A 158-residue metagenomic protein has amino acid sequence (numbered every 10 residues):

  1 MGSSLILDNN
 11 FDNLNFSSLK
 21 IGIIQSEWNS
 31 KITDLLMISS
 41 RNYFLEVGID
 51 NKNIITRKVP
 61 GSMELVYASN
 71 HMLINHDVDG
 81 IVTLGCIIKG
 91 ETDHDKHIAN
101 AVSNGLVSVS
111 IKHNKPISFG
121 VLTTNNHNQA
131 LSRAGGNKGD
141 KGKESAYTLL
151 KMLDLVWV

Functional and structural regions predicted by a protein language model:
M1-K20, G136-G139, K151-L155: N-terminal presequence-like segments and the immediate start of the first folded domain
S4, T33, L65-V66: Short glycine/serine/threonine-rich phosphate/pyrophosphate-binding segments that cradle anionic phosphate groups
F11-T56: Glycine-rich phosphate/diphosphate-binding loop of Rossmann-like nucleotide-binding domains
G22, E64, D79-I81, K115-V121: Structural motif
E27-W28, C86-I87, L122-N126: Short, ordered loop/turn segments at secondary-structure junctions
P60-G61: Short, charge-patterned binding micro-sites
E64-L106: Glycine-rich phosphate-binding loop
D95-K96, N100-V158: C-terminal binding/interaction regions
